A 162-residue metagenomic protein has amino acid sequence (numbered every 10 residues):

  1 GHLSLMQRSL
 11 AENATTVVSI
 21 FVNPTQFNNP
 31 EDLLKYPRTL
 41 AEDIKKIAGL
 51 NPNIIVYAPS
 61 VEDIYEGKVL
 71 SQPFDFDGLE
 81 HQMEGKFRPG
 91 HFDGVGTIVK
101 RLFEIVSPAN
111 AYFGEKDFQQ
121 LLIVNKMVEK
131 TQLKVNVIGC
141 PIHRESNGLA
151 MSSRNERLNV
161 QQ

Functional and structural regions predicted by a protein language model:
G1-Q162: Nucleotidyltransferase catalytic core that binds NTPs
